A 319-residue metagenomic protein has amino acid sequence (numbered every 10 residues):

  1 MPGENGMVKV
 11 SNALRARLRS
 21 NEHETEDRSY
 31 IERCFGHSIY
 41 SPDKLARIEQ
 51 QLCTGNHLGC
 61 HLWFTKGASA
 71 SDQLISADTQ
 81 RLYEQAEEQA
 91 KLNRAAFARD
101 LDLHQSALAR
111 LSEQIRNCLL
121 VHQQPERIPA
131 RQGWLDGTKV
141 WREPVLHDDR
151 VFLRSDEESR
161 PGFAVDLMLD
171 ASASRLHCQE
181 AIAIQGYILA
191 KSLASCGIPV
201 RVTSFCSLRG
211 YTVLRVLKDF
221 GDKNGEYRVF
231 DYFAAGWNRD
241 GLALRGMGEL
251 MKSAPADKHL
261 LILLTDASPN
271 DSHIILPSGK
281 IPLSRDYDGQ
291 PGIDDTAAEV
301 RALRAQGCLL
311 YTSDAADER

Functional and structural regions predicted by a protein language model:
M1-S112: Extended non-core architectural segments that shape protein topology and connectivity
W141-R142, E157-L217, L260-L264: Von Willebrand factor
D166-L176, E226-F233, P282: Glycine- and acidic
L169-S172, M247, K258-D288, L303 (+1 more regions): DG-centered beta-turn motif at the end of beta-strands
I182-I184, V216-G221, I275-R285: Short secondary-structure boundary/capping segments
K191-P199, N224-G225, S253-D257, Q306: Secondary-structure transition/capping motifs at alpha-helix termini and the adjoining loop/turn into the next element
V213, F220-H259, P269, D295-A297 (+1 more regions): Von Willebrand factor
Y311-E318: Conserved small/polar residues in nucleotide/adenosyl-binding loops
